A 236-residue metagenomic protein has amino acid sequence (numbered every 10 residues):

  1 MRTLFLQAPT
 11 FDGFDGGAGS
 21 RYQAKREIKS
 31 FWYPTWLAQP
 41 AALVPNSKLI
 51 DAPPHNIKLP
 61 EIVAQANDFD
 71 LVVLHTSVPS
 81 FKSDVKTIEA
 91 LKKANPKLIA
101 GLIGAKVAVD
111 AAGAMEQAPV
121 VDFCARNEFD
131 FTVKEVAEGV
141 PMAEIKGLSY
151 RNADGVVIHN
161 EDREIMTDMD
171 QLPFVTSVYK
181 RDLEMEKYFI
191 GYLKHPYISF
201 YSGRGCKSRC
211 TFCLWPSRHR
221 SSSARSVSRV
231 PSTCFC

Functional and structural regions predicted by a protein language model:
M1, M142-I145, R151-S202: N-terminal [4Fe-4S]-dependent radical SAM core
M1-F31: Short glycine-rich His-centered loop
T3-L6, K97, G101, V230-C236: Conserved SAM/AdoMet-binding glycine-rich loop
L4-Q7, D51, V73-V78, L102-I103 (+2 more regions): Short beta-strand segments
G13-F14, K82, A111, K134 (+2 more regions): Glycine/Thr-rich phosphate-binding loops of Rossmann-like dinucleotide-binding domains
K29-Q39, T233: Conserved alpha-helical elements of sugar-nucleotide-dependent glycosyltransferases
W36, P40-M166: Glycine-rich beta-alpha loop elements in corrinoid/cobalamin-binding modules across cobalamin-dependent enzymes
V175-C236: Radical SAM [4Fe-4S] cluster-binding motif and immediate context
